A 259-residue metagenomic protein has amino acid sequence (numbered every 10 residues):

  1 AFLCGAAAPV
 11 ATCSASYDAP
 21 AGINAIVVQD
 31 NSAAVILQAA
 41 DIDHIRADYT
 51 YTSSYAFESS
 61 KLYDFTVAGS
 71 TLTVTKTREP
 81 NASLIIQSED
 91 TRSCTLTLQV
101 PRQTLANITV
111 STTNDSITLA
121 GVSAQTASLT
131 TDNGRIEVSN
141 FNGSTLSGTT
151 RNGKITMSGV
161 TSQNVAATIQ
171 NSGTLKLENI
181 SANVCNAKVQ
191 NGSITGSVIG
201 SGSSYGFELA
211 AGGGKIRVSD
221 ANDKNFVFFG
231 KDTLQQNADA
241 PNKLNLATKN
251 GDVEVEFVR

Functional and structural regions predicted by a protein language model:
A1-A15: Gram-positive cell-envelope targeting signals
A11-A25, A34-I36, E58-S144, K154-S162 (+2 more regions): Right-handed parallel beta-helix
I26-Q29, V110, L129, G148 (+2 more regions): Active-site alpha-helical segments that house and flank conserved acidic catalytic motifs for diphosphate chemistry
A40-H44, Q125, D223-N225, R259: A short, sequence-level motif marking secondary-structure junctions
D41-S54: Short Gly/aromatic-enriched secondary-structure transition segments
I42, Q103, S201-G202: Short strand-connecting beta-turns/loops that link adjacent beta-strands
L146, I155-R259: Short, surface-exposed interaction patches in beta-rich subdomains that mediate adhesion/assembly near membranes
